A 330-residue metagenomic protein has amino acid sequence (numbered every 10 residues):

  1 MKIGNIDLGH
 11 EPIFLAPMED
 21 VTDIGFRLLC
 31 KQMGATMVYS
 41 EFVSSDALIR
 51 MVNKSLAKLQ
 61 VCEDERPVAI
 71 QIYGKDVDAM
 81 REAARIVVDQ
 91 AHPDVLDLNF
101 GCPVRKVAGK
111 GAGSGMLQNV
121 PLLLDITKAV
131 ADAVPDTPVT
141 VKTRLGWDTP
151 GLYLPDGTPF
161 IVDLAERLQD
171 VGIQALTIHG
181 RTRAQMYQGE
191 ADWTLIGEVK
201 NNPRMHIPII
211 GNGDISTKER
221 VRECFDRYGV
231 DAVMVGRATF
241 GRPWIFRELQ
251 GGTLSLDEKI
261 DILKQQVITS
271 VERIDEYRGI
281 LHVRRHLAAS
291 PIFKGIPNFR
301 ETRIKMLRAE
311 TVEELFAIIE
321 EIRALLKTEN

Functional and structural regions predicted by a protein language model:
M1-G4, G9, M18-D94: Glycine-rich, positively charged N-terminal anion/phosphate-binding segment
M1-G4, G9-I13, E19, I24-G25 (+5 more regions): Alpha/beta catalytic cores of nucleotide-metabolism and tRNA/nucleoside-modifying enzymes
I13-P17, V38-S40, V68-I72, L96 (+4 more regions): Hydrophobic faces of well-ordered beta-strands that scaffold small-molecule active sites in alpha/beta enzyme cores
M18-D20, V43-S45, Y73-K75, G101-P103 (+4 more regions): Active-site beta-loop-alpha junctions enriched in small/polar residues
V52-N53, M116-V120, D192, G241-R242 (+1 more regions): Short, solvent-exposed helix-helix connector turns and helix-capping sites enriched in acidic/polar residues
A57, G111-L117, Q185, Q250-G252: Short glycine-enriched, charge-decorated loop/helix-capping segments at active-site entrances that position
R81-A112, V120-I207: Alpha/beta enzyme core
